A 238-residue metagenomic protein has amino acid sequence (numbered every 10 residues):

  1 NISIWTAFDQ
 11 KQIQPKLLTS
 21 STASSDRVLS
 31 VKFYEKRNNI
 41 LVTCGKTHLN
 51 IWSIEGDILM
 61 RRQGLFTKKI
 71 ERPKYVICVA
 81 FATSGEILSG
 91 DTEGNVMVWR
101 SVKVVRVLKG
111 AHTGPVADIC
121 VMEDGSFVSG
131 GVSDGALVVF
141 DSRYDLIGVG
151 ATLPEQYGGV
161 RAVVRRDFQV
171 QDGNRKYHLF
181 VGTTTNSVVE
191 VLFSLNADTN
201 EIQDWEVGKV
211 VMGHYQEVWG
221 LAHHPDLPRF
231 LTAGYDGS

Functional and structural regions predicted by a protein language model:
N1, C44-K46, G90-E93, G130-D134 (+2 more regions): Conserved strand-to-loop turn within each blade of WD40 beta-propeller repeats
N1-P15, G45: A generic tandem-repeat structural signature
I2-F8, N50-S53, V96-R100, L137-D141 (+1 more regions): WD40-repeat beta-propellers
Q10-L17, D57-Q63, K103-R106, D145-V149 (+1 more regions): Beta-strand initiation motifs
S20-V28, F66-V76, K109-V116, T152-V160 (+1 more regions): WD40/WD-repeat beta-propeller blade N-cap
V31-N38, C78-G85, D118-G125, V163-K176 (+1 more regions): Loop/turn segments within WD40 beta-propeller blades
I40-V42, L49, I87-L88, F127-V128 (+2 more regions): Conserved beta-propeller blade signature
H48-N50, L59-K74, C78, M97 (+8 more regions): Extended alpha-helical assembly domains of large eukaryotic scaffold proteins
